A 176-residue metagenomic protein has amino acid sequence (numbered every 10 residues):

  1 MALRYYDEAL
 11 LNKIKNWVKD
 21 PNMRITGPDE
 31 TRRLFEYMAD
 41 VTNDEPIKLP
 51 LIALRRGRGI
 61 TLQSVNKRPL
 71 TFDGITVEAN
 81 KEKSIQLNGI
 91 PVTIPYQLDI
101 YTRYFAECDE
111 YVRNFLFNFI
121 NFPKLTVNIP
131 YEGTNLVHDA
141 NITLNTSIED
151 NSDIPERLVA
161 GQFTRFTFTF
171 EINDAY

Functional and structural regions predicted by a protein language model:
M1-I75: Small/polar-rich, solvent-exposed N-terminal microdomains that initiate assembly or binding
P46-K48, V92, Q162-F166: A short, structural micro-pattern
R56-R58, T102, I172-D174: Flexible glycine-/small-residue-rich
I75-K83: Short acidic (Asp/Glu) patches
K83-P91, R157-G161: Short, solvent-exposed beta-strand/turn "edge" segments of beta-rich domains on protein surfaces
L87-Y101: Glycine-rich, often proline-containing surface loops adjacent to acidic residues and nearby aromatics that form
L98-C108, Y176: A generic structural motif
E110-V112, L116-Y176: Acidic-leaning, charged glycine-interspersed low-complexity segments
